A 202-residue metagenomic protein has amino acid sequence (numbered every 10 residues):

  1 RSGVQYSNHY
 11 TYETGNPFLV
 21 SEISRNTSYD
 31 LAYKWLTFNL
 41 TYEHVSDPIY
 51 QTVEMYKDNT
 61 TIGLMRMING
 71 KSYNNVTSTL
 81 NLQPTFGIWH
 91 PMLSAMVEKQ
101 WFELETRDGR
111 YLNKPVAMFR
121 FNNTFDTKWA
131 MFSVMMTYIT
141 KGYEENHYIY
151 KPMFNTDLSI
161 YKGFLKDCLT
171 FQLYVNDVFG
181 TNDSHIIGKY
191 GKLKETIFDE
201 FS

Functional and structural regions predicted by a protein language model:
R1-Q5, H9-E13, H44, P48-N59 (+3 more regions): Outer-membrane beta-barrel translocator domains and adjoining extracellular loop/strand segments of Gram-negative
R1-S46, G63-T77, F198-S202: Outer-membrane beta-barrel signature, preferentially recognizing the C-terminal barrel domain of Gram-negative
T14, S24-N26, N75-T77, K114-R120 (+1 more regions): Transmembrane beta-barrel architecture of outer membranes
L19, T27-Y33, S78-F86, V97 (+4 more regions): Residues on the lipid-exposed face of transmembrane beta-strands in outer-membrane beta-barrel proteins
W35-L40, G87-L93, K128-V134, K166-F171 (+1 more regions): Repeated loop/turn-to-beta-strand initiation elements of outer-membrane beta-barrel proteins
V45-S46, I62-T140: Gram-negative outer-membrane beta-barrel transporters
E144-Y148, L158, E195-F198: Short, glycine/charged-rich beta-strand-loop motifs at protein surfaces that mediate ligand recognition and catalysis
K162-S202: C-terminal beta-signal and adjacent terminal beta-strands/loops of Gram-negative outer-membrane beta-barrel proteins
